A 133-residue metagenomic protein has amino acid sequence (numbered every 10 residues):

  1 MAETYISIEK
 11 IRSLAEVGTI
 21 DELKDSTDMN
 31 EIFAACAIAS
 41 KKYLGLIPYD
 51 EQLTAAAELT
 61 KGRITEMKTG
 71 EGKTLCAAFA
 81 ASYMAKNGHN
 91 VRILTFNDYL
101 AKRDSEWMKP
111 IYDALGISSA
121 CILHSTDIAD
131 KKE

Functional and structural regions predicted by a protein language model:
M1-E71, L75-S82: Conserved pre-motif I regulatory segment
D21, D25-D28, D50, D98 (+3 more regions): Acidic-enriched, low-complexity/disordered segments with a strong bias for Aspartate over Glutamate
A34, I38-K41, A57, K86 (+2 more regions): A broad, structural surface signal
E58-K61, G88-H89, E133: Short basic/glycine-enriched coil/helix segment immediately N-terminal to the Walker B
E66-E106, A114-L115: Conserved SF1/SF2 helicase motif Ia
K109-E133: Conserved motor-coupling elements within RecA-like helicase/translocase cores
